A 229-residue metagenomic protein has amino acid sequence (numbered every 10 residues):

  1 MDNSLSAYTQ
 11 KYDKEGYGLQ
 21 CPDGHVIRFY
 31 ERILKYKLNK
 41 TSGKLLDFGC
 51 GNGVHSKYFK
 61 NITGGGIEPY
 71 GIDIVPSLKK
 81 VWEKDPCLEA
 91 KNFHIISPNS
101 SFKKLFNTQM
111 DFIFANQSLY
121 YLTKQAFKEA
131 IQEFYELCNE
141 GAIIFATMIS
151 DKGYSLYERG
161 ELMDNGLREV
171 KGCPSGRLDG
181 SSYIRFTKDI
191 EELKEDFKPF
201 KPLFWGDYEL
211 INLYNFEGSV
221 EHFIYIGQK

Functional and structural regions predicted by a protein language model:
M1-G43, G51-K103, F145-K229: Class I (Rossmann-like) S-adenosyl-L-methionine-dependent methyltransferase catalytic domain, capturing the SAM-binding
F48: Conserved beta-strand/loop positions that form the S-adenosyl-L-methionine
F114: A conserved beta-strand element that flanks and buttresses the S-adenosyl-L-methionine
Q117-S118: Short catalytic micro-motifs in class I SAM-dependent methyltransferases
K128-E140: A short glycine-rich, Lys/Arg-flanked "PGG" loop and its adjoining helix->strand segment in the class I
